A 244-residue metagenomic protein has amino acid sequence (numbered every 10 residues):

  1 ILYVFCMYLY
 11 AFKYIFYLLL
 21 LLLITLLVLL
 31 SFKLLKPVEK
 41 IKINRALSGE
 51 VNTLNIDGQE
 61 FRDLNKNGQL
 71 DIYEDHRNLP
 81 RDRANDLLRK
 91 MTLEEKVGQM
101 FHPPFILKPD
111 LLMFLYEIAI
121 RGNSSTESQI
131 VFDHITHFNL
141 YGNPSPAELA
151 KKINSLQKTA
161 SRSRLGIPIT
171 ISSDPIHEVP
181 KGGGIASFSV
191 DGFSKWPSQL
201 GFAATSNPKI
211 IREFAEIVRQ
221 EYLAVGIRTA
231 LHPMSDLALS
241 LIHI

Functional and structural regions predicted by a protein language model:
I1-C6, P168, I244: N-terminal amphipathic/basic-hydrophobic helices that include classical n-h-c signal peptides and signal-anchor
I1-V4, Y17, V225, S240: Short amphipathic alpha-helical "recognition" segments used for binding
Y3-F5, A11, E60, L64: Intrinsic disorder/low-complexity signature
F5-L23: N-terminal Sec-pathway targeting helices
L18-L34: Hydrophobic alpha-helical transmembrane signal-anchor segments
L29-I242: N-terminal beta-rich core of secreted/periplasmic extracellular enzymes
